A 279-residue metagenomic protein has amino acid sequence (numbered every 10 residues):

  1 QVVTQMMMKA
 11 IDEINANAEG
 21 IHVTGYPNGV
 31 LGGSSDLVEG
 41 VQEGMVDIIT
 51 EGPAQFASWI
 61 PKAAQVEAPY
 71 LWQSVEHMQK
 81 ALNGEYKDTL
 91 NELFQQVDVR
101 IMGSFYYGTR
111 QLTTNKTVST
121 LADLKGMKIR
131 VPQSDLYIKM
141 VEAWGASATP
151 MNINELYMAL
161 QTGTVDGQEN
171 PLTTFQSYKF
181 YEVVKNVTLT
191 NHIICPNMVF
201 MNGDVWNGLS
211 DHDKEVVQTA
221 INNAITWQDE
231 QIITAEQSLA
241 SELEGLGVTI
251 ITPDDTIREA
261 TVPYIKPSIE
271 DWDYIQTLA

Functional and structural regions predicted by a protein language model:
Q1-E76, E85-Y86, F94-A279: N-terminal secretory/targeting leader peptides
